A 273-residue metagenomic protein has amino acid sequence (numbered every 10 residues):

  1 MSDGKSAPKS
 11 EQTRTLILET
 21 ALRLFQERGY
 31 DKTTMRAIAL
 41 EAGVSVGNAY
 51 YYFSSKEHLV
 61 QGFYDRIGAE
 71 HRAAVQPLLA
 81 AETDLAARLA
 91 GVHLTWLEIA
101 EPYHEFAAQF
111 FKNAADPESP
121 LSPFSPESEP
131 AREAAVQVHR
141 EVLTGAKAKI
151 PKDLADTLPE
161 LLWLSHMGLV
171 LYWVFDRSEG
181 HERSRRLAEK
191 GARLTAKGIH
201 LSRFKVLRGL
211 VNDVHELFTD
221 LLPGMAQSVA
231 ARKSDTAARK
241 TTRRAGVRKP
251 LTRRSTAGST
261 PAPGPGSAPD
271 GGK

Functional and structural regions predicted by a protein language model:
S2, L16, L24-H58, G62 (+1 more regions): Helix-turn-helix
S6, E27-Y30, G272-K273: Extreme N-terminal leader/anchor segments
S10, R14-L22: Short, leucine-enriched amphipathic alpha-helices that occur as contiguous helical runs
G62, Q76-Q109, D116, P120-P130 (+1 more regions): Hydrophobic alpha-helical connector segments
A108-F111, P151-K152: Short, hydrophobic secondary-structure boundary micro-motifs
P117, G145-D153, Y172-E182: Inter-helical turn/loop segments and adjacent helix faces that build the functional surface of alpha-helical bundle
L121-K147, D156-G168, R186, A192-K197: Amphipathic alpha-helical packing segments from all-alpha helical-bundle domains
Q137, F175-K273: C-terminal peripheral helix-coil segments that are non-catalytic and often amphipathic
